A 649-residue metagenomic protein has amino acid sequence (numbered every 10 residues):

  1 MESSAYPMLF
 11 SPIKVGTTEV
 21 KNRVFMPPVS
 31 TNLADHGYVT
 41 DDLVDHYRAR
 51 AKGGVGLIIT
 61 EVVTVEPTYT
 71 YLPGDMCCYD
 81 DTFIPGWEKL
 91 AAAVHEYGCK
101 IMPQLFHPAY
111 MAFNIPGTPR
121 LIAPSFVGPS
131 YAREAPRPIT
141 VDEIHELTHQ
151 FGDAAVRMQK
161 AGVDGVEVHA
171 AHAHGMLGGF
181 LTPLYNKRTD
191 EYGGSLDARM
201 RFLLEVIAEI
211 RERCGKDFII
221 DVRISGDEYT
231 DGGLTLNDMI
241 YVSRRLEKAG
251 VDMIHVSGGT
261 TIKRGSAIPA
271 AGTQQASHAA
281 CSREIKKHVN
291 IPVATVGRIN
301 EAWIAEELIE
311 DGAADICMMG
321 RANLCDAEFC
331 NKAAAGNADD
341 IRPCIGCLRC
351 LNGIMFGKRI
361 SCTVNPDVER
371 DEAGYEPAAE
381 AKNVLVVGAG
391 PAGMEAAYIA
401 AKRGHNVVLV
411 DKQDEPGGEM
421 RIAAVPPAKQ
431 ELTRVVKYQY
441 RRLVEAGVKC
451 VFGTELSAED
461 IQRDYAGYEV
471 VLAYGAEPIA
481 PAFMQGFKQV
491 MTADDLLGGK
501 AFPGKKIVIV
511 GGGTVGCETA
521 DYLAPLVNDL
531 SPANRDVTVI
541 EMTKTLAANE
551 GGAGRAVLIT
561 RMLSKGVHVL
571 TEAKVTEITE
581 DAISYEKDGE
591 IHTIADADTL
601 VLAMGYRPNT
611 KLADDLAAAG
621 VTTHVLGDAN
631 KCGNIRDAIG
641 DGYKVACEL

Functional and structural regions predicted by a protein language model:
M1-V387, P391, E395, I399-V407 (+2 more regions): Flavin-dependent oxidoreductase catalytic cores
G56, D164, D252, D315 (+4 more regions): Conserved acidic residues
S257, V296, N365, G453-E455 (+4 more regions): Conserved beta-strand termini and adjacent loop/short-helix elements that scaffold enzyme active sites in alpha/beta
R264-A271, P292, D315-I316, R421-A428 (+2 more regions): Short beta-alpha connecting loops at secondary-structure transitions that line or flank enzyme active sites
V289, G312-A313, A446, G486 (+3 more regions): Short, structured coil segments at secondary-structure junctions
W303, A381-V410, V451-R463, A473-Q489 (+2 more regions): Rossmann-like dinucleotide/flavin-binding elements
L409-A446, A520-V575: Rossmann-like dinucleotide-binding cores of NAD(P)H-dependent redox enzymes
